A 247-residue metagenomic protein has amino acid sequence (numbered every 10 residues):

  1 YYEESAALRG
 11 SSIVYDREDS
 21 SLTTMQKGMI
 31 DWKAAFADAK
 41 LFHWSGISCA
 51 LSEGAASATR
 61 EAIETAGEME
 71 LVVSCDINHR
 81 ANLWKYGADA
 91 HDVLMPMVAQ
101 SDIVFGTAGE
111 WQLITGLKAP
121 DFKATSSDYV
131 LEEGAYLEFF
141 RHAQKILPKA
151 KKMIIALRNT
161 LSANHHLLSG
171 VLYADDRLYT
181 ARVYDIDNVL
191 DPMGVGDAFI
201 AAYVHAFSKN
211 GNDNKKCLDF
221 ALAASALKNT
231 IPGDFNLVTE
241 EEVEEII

Functional and structural regions predicted by a protein language model:
Y1-I47, V243-I247: Conserved N-terminal subdomain of the carbohydrate kinase-like
V14-D16, L41-H43, S74, F105 (+1 more regions): Structural motif
E18, I47, N78-N82, G109 (+1 more regions): Active-site beta-loop-alpha junctions enriched in small/polar residues
D19-T24, L51-S52, R80-K85, Y129-E132: Short, flexible loop segments at the rims of nucleotide/cofactor-binding pockets, characterized by
S52-A56, L83-D89, P232: Short, solvent-exposed loop/turn segments at secondary-structure boundaries
R60-G67, Q144: Surface-exposed amphipathic alpha-helices with a cationic face
M69, L83-R177: Conserved phosphate/ATP/ADP-binding segment of small-molecule kinases
A163, Y179-I246: Conserved post-catalytic alpha-helical subdomain immediately downstream of the catalytic base and nucleotide-binding
